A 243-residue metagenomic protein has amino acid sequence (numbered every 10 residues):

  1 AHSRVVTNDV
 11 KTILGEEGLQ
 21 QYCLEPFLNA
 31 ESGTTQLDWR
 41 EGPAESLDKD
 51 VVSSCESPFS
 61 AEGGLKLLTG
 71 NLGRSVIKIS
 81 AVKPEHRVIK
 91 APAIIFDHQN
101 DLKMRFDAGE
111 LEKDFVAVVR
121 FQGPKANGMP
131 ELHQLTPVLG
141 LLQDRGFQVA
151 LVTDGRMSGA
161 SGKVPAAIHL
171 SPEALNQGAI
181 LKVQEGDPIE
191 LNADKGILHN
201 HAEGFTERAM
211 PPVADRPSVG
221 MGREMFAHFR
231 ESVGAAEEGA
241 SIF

Functional and structural regions predicted by a protein language model:
A1-Q148, V152-E173, G178-F243: Catalytic or ion-coupling anion/metal-binding cores of large enzyme and transporter domains
